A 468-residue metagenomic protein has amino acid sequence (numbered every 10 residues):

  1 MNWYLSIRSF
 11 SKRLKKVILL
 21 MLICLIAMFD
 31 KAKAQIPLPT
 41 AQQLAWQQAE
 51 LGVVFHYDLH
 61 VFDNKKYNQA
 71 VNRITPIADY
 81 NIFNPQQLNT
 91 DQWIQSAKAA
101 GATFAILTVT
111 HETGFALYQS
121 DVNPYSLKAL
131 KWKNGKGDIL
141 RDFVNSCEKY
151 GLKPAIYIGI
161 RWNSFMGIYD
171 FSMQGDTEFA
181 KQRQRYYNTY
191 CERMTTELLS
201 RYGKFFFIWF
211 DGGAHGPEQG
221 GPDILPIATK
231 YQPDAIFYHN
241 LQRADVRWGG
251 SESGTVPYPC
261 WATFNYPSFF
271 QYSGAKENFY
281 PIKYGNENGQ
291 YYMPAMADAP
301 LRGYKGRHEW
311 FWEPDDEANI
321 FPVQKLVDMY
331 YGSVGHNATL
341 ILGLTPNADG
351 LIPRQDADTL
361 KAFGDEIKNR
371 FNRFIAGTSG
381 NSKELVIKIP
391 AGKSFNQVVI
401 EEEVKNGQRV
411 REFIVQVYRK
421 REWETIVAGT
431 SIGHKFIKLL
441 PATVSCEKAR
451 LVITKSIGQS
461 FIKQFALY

Functional and structural regions predicted by a protein language model:
M1-Q35: Bacterial Sec-dependent N-terminal signal peptides
A34-P441, V452-Q464: Mature catalytic domains of secreted/periplasmic carbohydrate-active enzymes
C446-R450: Short, conserved beta-strand segments of beta-strand-rich sandwich/propeller modules, principally
L467-Y468: Short beta-strand edge segments in extracellular beta-sheet folds
